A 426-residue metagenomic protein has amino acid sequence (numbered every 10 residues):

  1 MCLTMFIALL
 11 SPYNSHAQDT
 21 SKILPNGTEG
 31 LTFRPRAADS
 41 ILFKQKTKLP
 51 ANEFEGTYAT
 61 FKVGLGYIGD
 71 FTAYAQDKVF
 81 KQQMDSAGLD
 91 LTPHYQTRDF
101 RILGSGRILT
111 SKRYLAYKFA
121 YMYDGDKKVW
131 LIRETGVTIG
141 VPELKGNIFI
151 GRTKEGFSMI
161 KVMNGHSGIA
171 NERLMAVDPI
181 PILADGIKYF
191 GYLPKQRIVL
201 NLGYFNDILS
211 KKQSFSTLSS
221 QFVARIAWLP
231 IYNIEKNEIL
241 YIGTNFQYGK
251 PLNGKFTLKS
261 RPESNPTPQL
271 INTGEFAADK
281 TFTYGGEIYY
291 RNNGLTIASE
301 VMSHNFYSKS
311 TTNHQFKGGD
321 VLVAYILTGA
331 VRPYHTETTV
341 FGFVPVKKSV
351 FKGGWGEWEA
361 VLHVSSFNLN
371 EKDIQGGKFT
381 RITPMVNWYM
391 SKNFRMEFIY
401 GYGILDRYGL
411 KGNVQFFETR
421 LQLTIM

Functional and structural regions predicted by a protein language model:
M1-S21: Bacterial Sec-dependent N-terminal signal peptides
D19, I23-L24, G30, R34-A38 (+4 more regions): Outer-membrane beta-barrel pore domains
K44-K48: Short linear interaction motifs
P50-A75, D90-S210, S214-P251, Y325-A330 (+4 more regions): Outer membrane beta-barrel
K78-D85, L91: Short Gly/aromatic-enriched secondary-structure transition segments
V79-F80, V162-H166, L258-R261: Short, flexible, mixed-charge acidic loops at enzyme active sites
I160, L252-F256, V364: Short, solvent-exposed polar/charged micro-motifs at secondary-structure junctions
